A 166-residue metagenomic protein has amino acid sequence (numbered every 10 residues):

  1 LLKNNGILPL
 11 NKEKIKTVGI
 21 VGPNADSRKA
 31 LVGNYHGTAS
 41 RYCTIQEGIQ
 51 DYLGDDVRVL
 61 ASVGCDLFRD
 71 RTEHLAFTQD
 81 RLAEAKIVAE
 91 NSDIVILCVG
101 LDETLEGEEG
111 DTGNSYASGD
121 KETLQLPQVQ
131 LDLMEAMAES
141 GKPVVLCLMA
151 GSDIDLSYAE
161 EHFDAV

Functional and structural regions predicted by a protein language model:
L1-V166: C-terminal non-catalytic regions of proteins with extracellular/luminal or membrane-system context
